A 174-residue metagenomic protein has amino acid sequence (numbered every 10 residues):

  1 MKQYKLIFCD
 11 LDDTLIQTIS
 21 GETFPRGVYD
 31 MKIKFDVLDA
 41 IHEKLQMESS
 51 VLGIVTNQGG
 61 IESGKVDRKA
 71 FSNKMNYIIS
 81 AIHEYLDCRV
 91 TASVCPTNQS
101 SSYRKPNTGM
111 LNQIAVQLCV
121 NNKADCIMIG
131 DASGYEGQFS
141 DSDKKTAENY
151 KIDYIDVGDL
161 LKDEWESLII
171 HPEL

Functional and structural regions predicted by a protein language model:
M1-G53: Active-site neighborhood of HAD-like aspartate-dependent phosphohydrolases
E22-Y29, E62-S72, S100-R104, G134-D141: Short, flexible/disordered intra-domain loops and linkers
L38-E43, I79, L111, D143-K144: Short amphipathic alpha-helical segments and helix-helix/interface helices
L38-M75, C88-S100, I129-A132: Substrate-recognition element of Asp-dependent hydrolases with the DxDx(T/V) motif
S50, V120, I152: Short glycine/serine/threonine/alanine-rich loop segments
E62-Y85, R104-L118: Short, electropositive alpha-helical surface patch
Y103-D141: Conserved Lys-Pro-Asp/Glu-containing loop-to-beta segment of HAD-superfamily phosphomonoesterases, centered on
I127-I170, L174: Acidic, Mg2+-coordinating phosphoryl-transfer loop and its flanking beta/alpha structural elements, shared across
